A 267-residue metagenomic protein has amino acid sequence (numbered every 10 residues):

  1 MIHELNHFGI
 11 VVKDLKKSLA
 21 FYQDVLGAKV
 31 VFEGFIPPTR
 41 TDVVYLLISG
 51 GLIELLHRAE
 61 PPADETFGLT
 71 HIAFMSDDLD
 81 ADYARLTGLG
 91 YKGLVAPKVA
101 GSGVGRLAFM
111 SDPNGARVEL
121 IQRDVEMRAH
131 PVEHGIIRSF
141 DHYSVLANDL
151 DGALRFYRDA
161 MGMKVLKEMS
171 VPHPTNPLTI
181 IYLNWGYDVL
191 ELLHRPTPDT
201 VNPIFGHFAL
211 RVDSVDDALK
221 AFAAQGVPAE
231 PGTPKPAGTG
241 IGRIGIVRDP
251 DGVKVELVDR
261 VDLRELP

Functional and structural regions predicted by a protein language model:
M1-K16, L69-I72, R123-L154, K164-E168 (+2 more regions): N-terminal beta-strand motif that seeds the catalytic metal site of vicinal oxygen chelate
I2-H3, G9-L52, A81, G88 (+3 more regions): Core segments of cupin and vicinal oxygen chelate
E4-K13, V43-L47, G51, P61-L86 (+6 more regions): Vicinal oxygen chelate
G34, Y83-I136, V145, E168-V171 (+2 more regions): Vicinal oxygen chelate
P37-P38, P62-D64, S102, H173-T175 (+2 more regions): Short glycine/serine/proline-enriched coil/turn segments at secondary-structure junctions
E54-L56, E119, E191-L193, E256: Conserved beta-strand in the GNAT
A59, S76, D124, V212 (+1 more regions): Short beta-strand segments enriched in hydrophobic/aromatic residues within well-folded beta-rich domains
A59-P61, A129-V132, R195-T197: Short beta-strand/turn micro-motifs at beta-sheet edges
